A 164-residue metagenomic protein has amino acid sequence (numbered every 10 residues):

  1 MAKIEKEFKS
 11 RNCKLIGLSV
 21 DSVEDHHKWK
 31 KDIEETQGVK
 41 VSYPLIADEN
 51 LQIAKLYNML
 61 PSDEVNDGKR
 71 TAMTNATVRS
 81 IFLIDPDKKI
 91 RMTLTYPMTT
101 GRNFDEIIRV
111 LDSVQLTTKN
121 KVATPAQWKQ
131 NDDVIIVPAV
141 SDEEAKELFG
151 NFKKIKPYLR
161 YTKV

Functional and structural regions predicted by a protein language model:
M1-V164: Chalcogenol-based redox active-site neighborhoods
